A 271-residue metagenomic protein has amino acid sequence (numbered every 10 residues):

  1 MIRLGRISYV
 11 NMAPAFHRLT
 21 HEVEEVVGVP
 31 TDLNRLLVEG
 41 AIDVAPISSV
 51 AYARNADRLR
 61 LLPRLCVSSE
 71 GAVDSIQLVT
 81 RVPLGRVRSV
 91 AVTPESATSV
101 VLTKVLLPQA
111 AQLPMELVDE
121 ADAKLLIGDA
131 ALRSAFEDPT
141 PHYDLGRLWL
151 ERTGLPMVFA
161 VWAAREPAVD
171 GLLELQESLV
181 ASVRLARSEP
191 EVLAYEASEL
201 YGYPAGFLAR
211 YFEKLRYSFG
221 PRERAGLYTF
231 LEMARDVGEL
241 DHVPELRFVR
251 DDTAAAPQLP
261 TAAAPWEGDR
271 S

Functional and structural regions predicted by a protein language model:
M1-R3, P83-R88, D236-P244: Immediate post-signal peptide segment of exported/extracytoplasmic ligand-binding proteins
I2-I7, R88-A97, A110, R165: Short beta-strand->loop
F16-L19, V26, T31-A45, V100-F136: Short helices/loops that flank or line small-molecule/ion binding pockets
R18, S75-L84, S89, M157-L172: A bilobed periplasmic-binding-protein/Venus flytrap-type ligand-binding module shared by bacterial periplasmic
V23-P83: Glycine/small-residue-rich interface belts in oligomeric ring/scaffold proteins and their assembly partners
S68-Q77, E137-E166, E177, F207 (+3 more regions): Periplasmic-binding protein-like
L117-A197: Pocket-lining segment of extracytoplasmic ligand-binding domains
V169-M233: Secondary-structure end/capping motifs
